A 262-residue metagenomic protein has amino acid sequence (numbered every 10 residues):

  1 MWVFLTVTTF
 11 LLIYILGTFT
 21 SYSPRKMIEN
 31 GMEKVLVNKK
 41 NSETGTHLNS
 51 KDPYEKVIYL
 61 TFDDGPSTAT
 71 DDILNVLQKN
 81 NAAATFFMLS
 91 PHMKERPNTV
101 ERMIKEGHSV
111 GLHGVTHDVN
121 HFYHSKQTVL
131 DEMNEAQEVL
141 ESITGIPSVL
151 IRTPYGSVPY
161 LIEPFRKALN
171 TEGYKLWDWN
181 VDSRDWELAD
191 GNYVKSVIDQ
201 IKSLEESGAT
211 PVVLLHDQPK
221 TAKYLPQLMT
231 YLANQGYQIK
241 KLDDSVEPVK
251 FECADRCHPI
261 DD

Functional and structural regions predicted by a protein language model:
W2-T18: Hydrophobic membrane-insertion alpha-helices, especially the h-region of bacterial N-terminal signal peptides
I15-V35: Sec-dependent signal peptide cleavage junction
N30-S142, Y231, Q238: Active-site beta->alpha N-cap acidic-glycine motif
H47-D52, N80, M93-K94, K220-D262: C-terminal domain-boundary segment and adjacent tail
D64-T68, P91-K94, T116-N120, Y155-Y160 (+3 more regions): Solvent-exposed loop/turn segments at secondary-structure junctions within structured extracellular/periplasmic domains
D118-I143, S157-G208: Alpha-helical scaffold elements lining the catalytic groove of polysaccharide deacetylases
R152, L214-D217: Short beta-strand segments
